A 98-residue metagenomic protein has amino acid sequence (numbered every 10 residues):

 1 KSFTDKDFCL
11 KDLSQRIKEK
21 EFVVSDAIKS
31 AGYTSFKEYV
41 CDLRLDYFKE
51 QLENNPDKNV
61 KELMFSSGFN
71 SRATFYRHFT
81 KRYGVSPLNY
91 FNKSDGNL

Functional and structural regions predicted by a protein language model:
K1-F8, I28-G32, K49-K58, F79 (+1 more regions): Basic, amphipathic alpha-helical hairpins
S2-D5, F22, D95-L98: Inter-domain helical "communication" segments and dimerization helices that couple sensory or membrane-embedded modules
K11, F22, K58-E62, A73 (+1 more regions): Residues within helix-turn-helix
S14, S25, M64-F65: The alpha-helix within a helix-turn-helix
E19, F69-N70: The short coil/loop that forms the "turn" connecting the two helices of the helix-turn-helix
S30-S67, K93-L98: Terminal helix-turn-helix DNA-binding modules in bacterial transcription factors
N70-T74, V85-N89, N97: Solvent-exposed soluble domains appended to multi-pass membrane proteins
